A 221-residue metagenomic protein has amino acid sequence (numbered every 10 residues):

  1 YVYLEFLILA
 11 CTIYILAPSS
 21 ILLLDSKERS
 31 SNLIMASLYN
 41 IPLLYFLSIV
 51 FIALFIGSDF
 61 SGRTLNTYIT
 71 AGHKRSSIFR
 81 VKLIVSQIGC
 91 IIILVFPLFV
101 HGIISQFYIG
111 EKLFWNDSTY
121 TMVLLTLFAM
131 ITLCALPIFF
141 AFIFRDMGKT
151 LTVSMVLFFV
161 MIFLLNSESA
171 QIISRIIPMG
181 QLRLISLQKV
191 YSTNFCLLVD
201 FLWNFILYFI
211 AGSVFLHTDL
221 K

Functional and structural regions predicted by a protein language model:
Y1, H73-K74, R145-M147: Short loop-to-helix capping motifs
E5-F55, D59, R80-T152, I162 (+1 more regions): Secretory targeting signals
F55, D59, N66-T70, V214 (+1 more regions): Helix-loop junctions at the membrane interface of multi-pass solute transporters
S61-L83: Interfacial "coupling" helices/loops that link adjacent transmembrane helices in transporter permeases
L165-N166: Alpha-helical transmembrane segments of multi-pass membrane transporters and transport-associated inner-membrane enzymes
S169-Q188: Short hydrophobic, aromatic-rich alpha-helical segments embedded in or entering the lipid bilayer of multi-pass
L202-K221: Junction motif at the cytosolic side of a transmembrane helix
